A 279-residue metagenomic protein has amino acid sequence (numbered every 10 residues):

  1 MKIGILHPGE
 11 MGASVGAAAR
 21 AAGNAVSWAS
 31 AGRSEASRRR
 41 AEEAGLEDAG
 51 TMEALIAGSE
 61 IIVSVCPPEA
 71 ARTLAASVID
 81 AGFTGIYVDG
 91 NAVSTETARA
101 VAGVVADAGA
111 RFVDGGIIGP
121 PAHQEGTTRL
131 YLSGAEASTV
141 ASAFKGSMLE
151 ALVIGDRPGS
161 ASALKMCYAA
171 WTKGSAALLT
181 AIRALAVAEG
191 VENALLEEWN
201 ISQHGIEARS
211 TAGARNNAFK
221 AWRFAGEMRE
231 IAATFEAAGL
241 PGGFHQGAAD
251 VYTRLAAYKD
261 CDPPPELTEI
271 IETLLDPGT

Functional and structural regions predicted by a protein language model:
M1-G58, A81: NAD(P)+-binding Rossmann beta1-loop-alpha1 motif at the extreme N-terminus of oxidoreductases
G45, G58-S59, T84, T127-T128 (+1 more regions): Short, well-ordered alpha-helix to beta-strand connector turns
M52-F112: Rossmann-fold NAD(P) dinucleotide-binding segment
A71, V93-K173: Rossmann-fold dinucleotide-binding core
L164-E266: Helical "substrate-binding/catalytic lid" subdomain of Rossmann-like NAD(P)-dependent dehydrogenases/reductases
P263-T279: Short, basic/aromatic-enriched C-terminal tail that caps enzymatic domains
